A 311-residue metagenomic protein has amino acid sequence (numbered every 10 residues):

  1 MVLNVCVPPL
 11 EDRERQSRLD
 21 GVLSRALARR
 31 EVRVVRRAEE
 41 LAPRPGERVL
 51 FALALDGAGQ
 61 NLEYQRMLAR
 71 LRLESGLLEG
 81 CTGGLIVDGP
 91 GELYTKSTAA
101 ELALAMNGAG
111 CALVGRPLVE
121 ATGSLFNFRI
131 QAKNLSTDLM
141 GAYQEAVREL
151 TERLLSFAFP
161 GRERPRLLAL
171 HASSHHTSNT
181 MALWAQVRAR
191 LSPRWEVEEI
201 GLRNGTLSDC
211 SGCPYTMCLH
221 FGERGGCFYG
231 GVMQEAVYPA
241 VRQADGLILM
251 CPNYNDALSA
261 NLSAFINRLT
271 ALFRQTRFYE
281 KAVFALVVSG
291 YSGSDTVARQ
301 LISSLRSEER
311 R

Functional and structural regions predicted by a protein language model:
M1-W195, Y238-Q243, L249-C251, D256-R311: FMN-binding flavodoxin-like domain, especially the glycine-rich phosphate-binding loop
Q186-V187, E198-G205: Redox- and metal-dependent alpha/beta enzyme cores, enriched for Fe-S-associated oxidoreductases and cofactor-handling
R203, F228-M233, L262-T270: A general structural motif
G205-Y238: Cysteine-cluster motifs in flexible loop/terminal segments that predominantly coordinate metals
